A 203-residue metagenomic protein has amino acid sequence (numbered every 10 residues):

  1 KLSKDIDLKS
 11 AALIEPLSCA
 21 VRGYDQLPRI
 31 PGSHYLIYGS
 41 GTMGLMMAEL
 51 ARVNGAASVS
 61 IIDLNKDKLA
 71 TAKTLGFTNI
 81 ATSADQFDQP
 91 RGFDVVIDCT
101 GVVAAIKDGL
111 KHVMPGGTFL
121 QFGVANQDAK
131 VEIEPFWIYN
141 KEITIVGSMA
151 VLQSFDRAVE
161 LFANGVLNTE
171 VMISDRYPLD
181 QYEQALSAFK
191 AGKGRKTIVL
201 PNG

Functional and structural regions predicted by a protein language model:
I6-A84: Mid-domain Rossmann-like dinucleotide-binding core that forms the NAD(H)/NADP(H) cofactor-binding site
L17-A20, G44, F93, I106 (+2 more regions): A general structural signal for well-ordered alpha-helical segments in protein cores
L27, P31, L69-E142: Glycine-rich cofactor phosphate-binding loops and adjacent beta1-alpha1 units of small-molecule cofactor enzyme domains
V59-S60, L120, V146: Conserved beta-strand positions in the Rossmann-like core of class I SAM-dependent methyltransferases
L64-N65, A125, V151: Residues in the short beta-alpha loop(s) of Rossmann-like NAD(P)-binding domains
C99, S148-M149: Hydrophobic alpha-helical scaffolding
K107, L152-G203: C-terminal hydrophobic helical "lid"/dimerization subdomain of Rossmann-like NAD(P)H-dependent oxidoreductases
